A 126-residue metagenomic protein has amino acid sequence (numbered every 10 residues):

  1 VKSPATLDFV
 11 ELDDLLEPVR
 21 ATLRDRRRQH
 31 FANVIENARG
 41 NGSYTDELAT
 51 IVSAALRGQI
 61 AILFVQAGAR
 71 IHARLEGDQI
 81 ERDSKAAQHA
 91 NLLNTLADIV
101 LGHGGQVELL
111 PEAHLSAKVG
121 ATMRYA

Functional and structural regions predicted by a protein language model:
V1-A126: Terminal alpha-helical anchor/extension segments at protein ends
